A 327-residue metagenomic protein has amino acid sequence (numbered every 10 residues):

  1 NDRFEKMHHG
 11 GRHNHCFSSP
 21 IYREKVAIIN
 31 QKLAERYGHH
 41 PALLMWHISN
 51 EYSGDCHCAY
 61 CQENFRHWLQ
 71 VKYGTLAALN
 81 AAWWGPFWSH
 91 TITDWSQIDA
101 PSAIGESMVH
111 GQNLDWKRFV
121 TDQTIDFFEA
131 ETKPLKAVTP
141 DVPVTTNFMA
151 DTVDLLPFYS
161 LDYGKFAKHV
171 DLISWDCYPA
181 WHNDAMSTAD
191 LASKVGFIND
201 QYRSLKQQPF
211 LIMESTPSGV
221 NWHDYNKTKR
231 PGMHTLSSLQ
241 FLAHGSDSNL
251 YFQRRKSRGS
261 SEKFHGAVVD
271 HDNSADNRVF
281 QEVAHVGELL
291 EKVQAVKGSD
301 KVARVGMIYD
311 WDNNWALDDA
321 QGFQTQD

Functional and structural regions predicted by a protein language model:
D2-L172, D176-T188, A192-F197: Polysaccharide-binding and catalytic clefts of secreted carbohydrate-active enzymes
I98, D171, W175-D327: Carbohydrate-binding surfaces of carbohydrate-active enzymes
